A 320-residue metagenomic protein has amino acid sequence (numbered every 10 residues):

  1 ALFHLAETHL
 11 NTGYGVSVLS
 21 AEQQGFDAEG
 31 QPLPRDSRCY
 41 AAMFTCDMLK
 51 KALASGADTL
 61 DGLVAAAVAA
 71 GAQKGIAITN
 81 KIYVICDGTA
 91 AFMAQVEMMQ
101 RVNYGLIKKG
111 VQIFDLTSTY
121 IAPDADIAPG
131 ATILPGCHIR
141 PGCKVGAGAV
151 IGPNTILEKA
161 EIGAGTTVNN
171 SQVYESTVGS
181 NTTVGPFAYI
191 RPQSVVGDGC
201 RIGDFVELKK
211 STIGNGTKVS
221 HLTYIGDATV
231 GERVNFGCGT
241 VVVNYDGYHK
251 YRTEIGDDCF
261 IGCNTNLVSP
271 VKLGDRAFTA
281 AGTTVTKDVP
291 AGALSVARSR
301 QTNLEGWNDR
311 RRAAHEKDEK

Functional and structural regions predicted by a protein language model:
A1-G62: Conserved core of the sugar-phosphate nucleotidyltransferase
H4-E7, S20-A21, A28-Q31, F44-D47 (+9 more regions): Fold-independent oxyanion-binding glycine-rich loops and adjacent beta-strand/coil segments at enzyme active sites
T8-T12, N103-L106, T229-R233: Proline-centered turn/helix-capping motifs that create local helix->coil transitions or kinks
R35-A128: Conserved alpha/beta core of the MobA/IspD/sugar-nucleotide pyrophosphorylase nucleotidyltransferase superfamily
G71, V102, C238-V243, H315: Conserved NTP-handling cores and scaffolds of large molecular machines
Q112-A297, Q301-T302: Structural signal for interior beta-strand "rungs" in well-ordered beta-sheet cores of soluble enzyme domains
R298, N308-E319: Long, low-charge, small-residue-enriched segments that form tightly packed helices used for assembly/packing
